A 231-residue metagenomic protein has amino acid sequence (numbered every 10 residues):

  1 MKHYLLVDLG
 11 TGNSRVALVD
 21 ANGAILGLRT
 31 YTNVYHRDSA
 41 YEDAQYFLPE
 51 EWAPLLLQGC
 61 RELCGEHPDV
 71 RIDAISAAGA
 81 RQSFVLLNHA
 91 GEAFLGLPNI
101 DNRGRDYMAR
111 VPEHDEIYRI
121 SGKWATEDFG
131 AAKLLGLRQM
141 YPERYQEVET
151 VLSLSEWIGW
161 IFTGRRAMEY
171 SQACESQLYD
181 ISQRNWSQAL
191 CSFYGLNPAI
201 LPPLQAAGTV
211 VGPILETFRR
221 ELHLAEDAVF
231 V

Functional and structural regions predicted by a protein language model:
M1-G96, R119, E147, R219-V229: N-terminal glycine/serine-rich phosphate-binding loop of ATP-dependent small-molecule kinases, especially carbohydrate
L9-T11, Y118-V231: Gly/Ser/Thr-rich active-site cleft segment
R29-Y35, Y107-M108, F162, G208: Short, small-residue-rich loop/turn micro-motifs
A53-L57, R61, R105, A109 (+1 more regions): Generic alpha-helical structural signal
G91-R103, E175-L178: A charged helix-plus-loop insertion that forms the helical arch/lid used to bind and gate nucleic-acid substrates
D101-E116: Short alpha-helix plus adjacent loop in nuclease-associated cores
